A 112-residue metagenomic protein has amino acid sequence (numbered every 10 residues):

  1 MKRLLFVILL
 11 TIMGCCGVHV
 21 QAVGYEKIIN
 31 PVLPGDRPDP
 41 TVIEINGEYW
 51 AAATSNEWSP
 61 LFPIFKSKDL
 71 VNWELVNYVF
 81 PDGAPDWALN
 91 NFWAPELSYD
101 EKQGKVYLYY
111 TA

Functional and structural regions predicted by a protein language model:
M1-L4: Positively charged n-region of N-terminal signal peptides that target proteins for export
F6-C16: Bacterial N-terminal signal peptides
V18-A112: Carbohydrate-active catalytic/glycan-binding domains of CAZyme proteins, especially the secreted or lumenal ectodomains
